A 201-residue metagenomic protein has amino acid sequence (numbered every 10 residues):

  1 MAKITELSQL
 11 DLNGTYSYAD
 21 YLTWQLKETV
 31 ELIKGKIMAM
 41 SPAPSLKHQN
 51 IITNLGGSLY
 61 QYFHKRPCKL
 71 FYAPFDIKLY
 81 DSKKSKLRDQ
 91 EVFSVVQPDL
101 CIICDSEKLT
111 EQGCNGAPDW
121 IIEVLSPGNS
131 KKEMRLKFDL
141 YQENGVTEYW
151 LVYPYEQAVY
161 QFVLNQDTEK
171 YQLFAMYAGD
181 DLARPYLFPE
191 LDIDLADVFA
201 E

Functional and structural regions predicted by a protein language model:
M1-E201: Gly/Pro/Ser/Thr-rich low-complexity, intrinsically disordered segments predominantly at protein N-termini
